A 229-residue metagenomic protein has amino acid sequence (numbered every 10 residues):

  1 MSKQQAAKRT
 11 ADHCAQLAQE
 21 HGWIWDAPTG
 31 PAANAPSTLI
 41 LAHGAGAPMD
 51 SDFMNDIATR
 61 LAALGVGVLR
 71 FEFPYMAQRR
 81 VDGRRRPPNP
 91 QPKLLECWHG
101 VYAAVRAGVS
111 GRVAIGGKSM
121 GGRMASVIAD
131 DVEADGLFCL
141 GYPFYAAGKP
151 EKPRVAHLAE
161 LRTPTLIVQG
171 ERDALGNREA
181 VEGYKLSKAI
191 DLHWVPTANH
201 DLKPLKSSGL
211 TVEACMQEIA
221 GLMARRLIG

Functional and structural regions predicted by a protein language model:
D12-G111, N199-K206: Serine-hydrolase catalytic machinery in alpha/beta-hydrolase-like enzymes
R112-G117, L140: Short beta-strand immediately N-terminal to the catalytic nucleophile in serine-hydrolase-like folds
G117-G121, A125: Gly/Ala-rich beta-loop-alpha elbow adjacent to hydrolase catalytic centers
M124-I128, G148: Hydrolases whose catalytic domains are alpha/beta-hydrolase-1, hotdog thioesterase, or metallo-beta-lactamase-like
E133-G148: A conserved short beta-strand
E160-R162, I167-Q169, D173: Short beta-strand/loop motif that positions the catalytic acidic residue of the alpha/beta-hydrolase fold
A174-A180: Conserved alpha/beta-hydrolase "acid-adjacent" motif
A198, L202, K206-G229: Catalytic active-site module of serine/aspartate enzymes centered on a nucleophile-bearing elbow/loop
